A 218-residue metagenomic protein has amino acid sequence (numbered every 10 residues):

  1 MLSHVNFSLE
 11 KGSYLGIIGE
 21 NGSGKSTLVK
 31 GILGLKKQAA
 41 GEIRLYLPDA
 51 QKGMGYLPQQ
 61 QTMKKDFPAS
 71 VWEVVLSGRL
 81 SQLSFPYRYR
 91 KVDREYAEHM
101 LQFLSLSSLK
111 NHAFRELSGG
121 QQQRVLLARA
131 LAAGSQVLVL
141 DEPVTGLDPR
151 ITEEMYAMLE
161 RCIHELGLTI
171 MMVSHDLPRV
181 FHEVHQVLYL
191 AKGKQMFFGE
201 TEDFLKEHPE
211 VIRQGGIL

Functional and structural regions predicted by a protein language model:
G41-M54: Conserved ABC transporter NBD signature motif
L76, K91-L109: Conserved ABC ATPase "signature" region
A113-L117, Q121: Conserved ABC ATPase signature
L138-D141: Catalytic Walker B motif of ABC-type/P-loop ATPase nucleotide-binding domains
S174-H175: H-loop/switch region of ABC-family ATPase nucleotide-binding domains
V180-H182: A short, surface-exposed alpha-helical micro-motif characterized by mixed small hydrophobic and charged/polar residues
V187-E200: H-loop (His-switch) and adjacent beta-strand-loop-beta switch element of ABC-type ATPase nucleotide-binding domains
